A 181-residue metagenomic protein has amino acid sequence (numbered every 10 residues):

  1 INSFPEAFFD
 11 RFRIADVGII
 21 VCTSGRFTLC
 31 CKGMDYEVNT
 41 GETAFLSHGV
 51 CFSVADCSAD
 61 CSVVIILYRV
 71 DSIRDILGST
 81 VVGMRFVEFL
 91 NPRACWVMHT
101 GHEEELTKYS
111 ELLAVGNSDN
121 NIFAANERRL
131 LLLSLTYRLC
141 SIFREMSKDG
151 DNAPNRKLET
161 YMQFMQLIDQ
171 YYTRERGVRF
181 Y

Functional and structural regions predicted by a protein language model:
I1-N39: Generic protein-terminus/edge-of-domain signal
F4-E6, T40-G41, G49, D71: Tight coil/turn sites that cap or link beta-strands
T23, T107-S118, M165, D169-Y172: Regular secondary-structure segments
T28-C30, F52-S58: Short beta-strand His + acidic residue motifs that chelate non-heme Fe in jelly-roll/DSBH and cupin folds
A44, H48-V54, I73-R74: Histidine-centered metal-chelating micro-motifs
A55-S118, E145: A hydrophobic/aromatic-rich effector-binding and dimerization subdomain of bacterial HTH-type transcriptional regulators
V97-T100, N120-E127, C140-F180: Short, Lys/Arg-enriched, Trp-marked, Pro/Gly-tolerant hinge/linker segments that flank
